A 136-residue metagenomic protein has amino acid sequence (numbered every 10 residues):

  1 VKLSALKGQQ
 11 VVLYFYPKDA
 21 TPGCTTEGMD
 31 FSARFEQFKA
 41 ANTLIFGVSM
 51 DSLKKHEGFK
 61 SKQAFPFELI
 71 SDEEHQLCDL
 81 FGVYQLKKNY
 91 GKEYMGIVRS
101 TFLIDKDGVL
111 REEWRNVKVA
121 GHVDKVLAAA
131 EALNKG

Functional and structural regions predicted by a protein language model:
V1-G136: Chalcogenol-based redox active-site neighborhoods
